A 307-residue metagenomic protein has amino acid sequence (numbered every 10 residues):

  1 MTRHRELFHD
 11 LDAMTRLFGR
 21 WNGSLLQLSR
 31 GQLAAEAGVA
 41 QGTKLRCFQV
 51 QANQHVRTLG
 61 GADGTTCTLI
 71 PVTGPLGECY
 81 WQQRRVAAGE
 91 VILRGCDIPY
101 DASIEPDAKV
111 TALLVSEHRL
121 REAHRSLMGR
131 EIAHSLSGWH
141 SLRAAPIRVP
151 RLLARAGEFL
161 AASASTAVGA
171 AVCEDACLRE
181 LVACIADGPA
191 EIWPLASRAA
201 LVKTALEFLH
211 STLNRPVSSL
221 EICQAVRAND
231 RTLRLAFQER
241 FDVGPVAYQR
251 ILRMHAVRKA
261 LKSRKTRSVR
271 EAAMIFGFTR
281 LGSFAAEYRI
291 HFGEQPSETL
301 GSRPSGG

Functional and structural regions predicted by a protein language model:
M1-L76: Generic protein-terminus/edge-of-domain signal
M1-R30, E78-L213, S218-L220, Q224-D230 (+5 more regions): Alpha-helical bundle regulatory/interaction domains
L233, F237, S283-F284, Y288: Short hydrophobic/aromatic patch on the recognition helix
F241, Q249-R253, R258, R289-F292: C-terminal flanking helix
M274, A286, F292: Conserved glycine-rich phosphate/nucleotide-binding loop and adjacent Mg2+-coordinating catalytic segment
